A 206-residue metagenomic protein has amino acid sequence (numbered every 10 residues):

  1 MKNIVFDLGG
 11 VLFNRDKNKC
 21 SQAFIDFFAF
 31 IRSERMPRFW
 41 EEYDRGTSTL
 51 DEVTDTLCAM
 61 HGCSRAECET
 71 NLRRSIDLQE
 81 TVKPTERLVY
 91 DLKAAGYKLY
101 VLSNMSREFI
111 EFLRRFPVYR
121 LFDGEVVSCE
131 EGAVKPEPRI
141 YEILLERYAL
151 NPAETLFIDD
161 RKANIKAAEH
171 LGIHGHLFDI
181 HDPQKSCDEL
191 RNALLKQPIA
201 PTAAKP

Functional and structural regions predicted by a protein language model:
M1-P37, E41, R45, M60 (+2 more regions): Active-site neighborhood of HAD-like aspartate-dependent phosphohydrolases
K2, S106-R107, L113-P206: Asp-based, Mg2+/Mn2+-dependent phosphohydrolase catalytic module
V5-D7, N14, Y100-N104, D159: Short beta-strand segments
L12, I76-V82, A133, P183: Acidic-and-aromatic substrate-binding clefts and catalytic sites of carbohydrate-active enzymes
K19, A23, R38, E52 (+8 more regions): Alpha-helical elements of Rossmann-like donor-binding domains used by nucleotide-donor carbohydrate transfer enzymes
D26-P37, G62-R73, P198-A204: Short, surface-exposed acidic
E41-N71: A metal-dependent, Asp-based hydrolase signature
E69-Y100, P138: Short, acidic loop-to-helix structural element flanking the phosphoryl-transfer center in phosphate-processing enzymes
